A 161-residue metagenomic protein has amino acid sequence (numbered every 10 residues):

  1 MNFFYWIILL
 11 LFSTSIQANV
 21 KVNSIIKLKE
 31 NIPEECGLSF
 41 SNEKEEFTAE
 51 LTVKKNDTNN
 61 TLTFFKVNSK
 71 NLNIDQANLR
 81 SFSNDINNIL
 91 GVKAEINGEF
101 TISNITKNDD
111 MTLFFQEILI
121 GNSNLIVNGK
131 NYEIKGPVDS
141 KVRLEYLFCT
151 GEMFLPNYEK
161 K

Functional and structural regions predicted by a protein language model:
M1-V20: Classical Sec-dependent N-terminal signal peptides that target proteins to the secretory pathway
A18-K161: A generic "folded-domain core" signal
